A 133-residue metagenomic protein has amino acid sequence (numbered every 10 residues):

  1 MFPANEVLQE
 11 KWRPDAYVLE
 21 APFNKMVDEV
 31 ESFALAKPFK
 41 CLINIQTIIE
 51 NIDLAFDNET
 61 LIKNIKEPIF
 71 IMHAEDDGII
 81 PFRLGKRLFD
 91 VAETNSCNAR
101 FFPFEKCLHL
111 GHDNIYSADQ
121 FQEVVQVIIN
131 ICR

Functional and structural regions predicted by a protein language model:
F2, I80-P81: Extracytoplasmic/secreted cell-surface and envelope-processing proteins
F2-L61, E67, N114-S117: Hydrolase active-site cap/lid region
V18, F70-M72, F102: Hydrophobic/aromatic beta-strand patches that form the interior of the parallel beta-sheet core in alpha/beta enzyme
N24, I52, D76-D77, L108-L110: Conserved beta-strand elements of beta-rich interaction domains across eukaryotes, especially beta-propellers
N64-K66, F70-H73, D77: Short beta-strand/loop motif that positions the catalytic acidic residue of the alpha/beta-hydrolase fold
F82-F89, T94-R133: C-terminal catalytic histidine-bearing segment of alpha/beta-hydrolase fold enzymes
